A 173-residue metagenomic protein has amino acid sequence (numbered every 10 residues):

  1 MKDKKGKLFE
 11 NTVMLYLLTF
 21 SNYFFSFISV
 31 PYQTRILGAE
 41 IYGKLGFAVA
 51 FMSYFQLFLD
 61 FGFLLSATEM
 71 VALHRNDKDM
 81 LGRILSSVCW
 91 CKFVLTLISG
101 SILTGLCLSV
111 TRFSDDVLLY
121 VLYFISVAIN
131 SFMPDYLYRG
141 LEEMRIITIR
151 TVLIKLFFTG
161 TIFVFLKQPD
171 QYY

Functional and structural regions predicted by a protein language model:
K5-I28, Y32, C89, F93 (+3 more regions): Hydrophobic faces of transmembrane alpha-helices in multi-pass small-molecule transporters and flippases across diverse
K7-L64, G100, T104, T159: Signature of the first transmembrane helix
L8-F9, G46, D79-V94: Interfacial transmembrane-helix starts/ends
F27, F61-S66, S131-D135, R139: Residues that mark transmembrane-helix kinks and helix-interface sites in multi-pass secondary transporters
E40-G43, G82, S86, V117 (+2 more regions): Residues that define the loop-to-transmembrane-helix transition and helix capping in multi-pass membrane transporters
D60-N76: Helix-loop junctions and terminal segments of transmembrane helices in multi-pass membrane transport/translocation
K92-Y173: Hydrophobic transmembrane helix module of multi-pass membrane transport proteins
